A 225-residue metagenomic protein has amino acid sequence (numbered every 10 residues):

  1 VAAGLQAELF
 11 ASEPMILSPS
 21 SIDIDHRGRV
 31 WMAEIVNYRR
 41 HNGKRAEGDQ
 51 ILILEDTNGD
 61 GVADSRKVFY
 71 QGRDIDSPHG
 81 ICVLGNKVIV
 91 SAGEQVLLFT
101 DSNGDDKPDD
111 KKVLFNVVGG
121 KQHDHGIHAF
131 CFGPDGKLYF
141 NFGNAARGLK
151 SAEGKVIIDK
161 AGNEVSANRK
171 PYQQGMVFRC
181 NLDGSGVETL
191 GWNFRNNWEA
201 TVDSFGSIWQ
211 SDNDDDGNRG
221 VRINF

Functional and structural regions predicted by a protein language model:
V1-F225: Beta-propeller domains with acidic blade repeats across secreted/periplasmic ectodomains and cytosolic WD/CNH propellers
